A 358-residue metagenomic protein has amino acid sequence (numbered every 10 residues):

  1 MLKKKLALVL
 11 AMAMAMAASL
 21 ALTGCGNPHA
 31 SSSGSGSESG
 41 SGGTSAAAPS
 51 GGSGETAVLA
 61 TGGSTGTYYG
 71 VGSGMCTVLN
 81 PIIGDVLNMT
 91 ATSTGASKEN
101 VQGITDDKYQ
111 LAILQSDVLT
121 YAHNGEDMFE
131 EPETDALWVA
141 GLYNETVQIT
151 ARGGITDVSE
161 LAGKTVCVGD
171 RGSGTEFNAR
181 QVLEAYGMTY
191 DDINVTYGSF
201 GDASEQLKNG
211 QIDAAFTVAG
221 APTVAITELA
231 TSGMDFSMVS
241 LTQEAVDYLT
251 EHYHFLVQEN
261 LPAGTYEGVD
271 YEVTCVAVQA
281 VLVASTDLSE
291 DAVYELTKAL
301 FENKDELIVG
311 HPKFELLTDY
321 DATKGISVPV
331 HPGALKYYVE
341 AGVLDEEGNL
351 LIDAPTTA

Functional and structural regions predicted by a protein language model:
M1-T56, I352-A358: Short, low-complexity disordered leader/linker segments with a strong preference for bacterial N-terminal type II
G54, G84-V86, A96-E99, D106 (+4 more regions): Extracytoplasmic
G54-I82, A91, N144-N209, K324-G333: Bilobed "Venus flytrap"/periplasmic-binding protein-like clamshell domains and structurally analogous long
C76-T77, T90-E131, A151-T156, G201-Q206 (+1 more regions): Pocket-flanking alpha-helical
S116-V118, G125-D127, Y190-L282, L288: Pocket-lining segment of extracytoplasmic ligand-binding domains
A122-N124, T134-Y143: Short beta-strand-centered segments that line the small-molecule binding cleft or hinge of alpha/beta clamshell
R171-V182, F255-S327: Ligand-binding clefts/hinges and TM-proximal coupling segments of bilobed small-molecule sensing domains
D202, A219-G233, M238-S240, Y248-E251 (+1 more regions): An extracytoplasmic/periplasmic, membrane-proximal ligand-sensing/linker region
